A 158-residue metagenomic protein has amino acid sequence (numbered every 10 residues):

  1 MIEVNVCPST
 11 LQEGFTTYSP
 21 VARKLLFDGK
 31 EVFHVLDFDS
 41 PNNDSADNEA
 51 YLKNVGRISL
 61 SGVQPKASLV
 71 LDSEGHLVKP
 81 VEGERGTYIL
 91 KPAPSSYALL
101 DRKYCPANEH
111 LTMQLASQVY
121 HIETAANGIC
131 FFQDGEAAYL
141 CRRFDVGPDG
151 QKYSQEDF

Functional and structural regions predicted by a protein language model:
M1-E82: P-loop NTPase switch module centered on the Walker A-proximal segment
S45-F158: Conserved ATP-binding subdomain of kinase catalytic cores across diverse folds
